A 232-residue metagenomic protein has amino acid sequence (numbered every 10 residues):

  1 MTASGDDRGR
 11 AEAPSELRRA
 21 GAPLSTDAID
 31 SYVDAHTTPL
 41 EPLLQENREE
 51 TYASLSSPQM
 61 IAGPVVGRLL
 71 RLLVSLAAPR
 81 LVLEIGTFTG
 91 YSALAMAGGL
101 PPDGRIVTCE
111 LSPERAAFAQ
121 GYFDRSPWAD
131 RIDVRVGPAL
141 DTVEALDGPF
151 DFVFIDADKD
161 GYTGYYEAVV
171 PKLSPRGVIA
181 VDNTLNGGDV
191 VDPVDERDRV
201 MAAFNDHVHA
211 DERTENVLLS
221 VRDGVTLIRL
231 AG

Functional and structural regions predicted by a protein language model:
M1-F152, K159-A180, T184-G232: A short alpha-helical cap/connector motif
